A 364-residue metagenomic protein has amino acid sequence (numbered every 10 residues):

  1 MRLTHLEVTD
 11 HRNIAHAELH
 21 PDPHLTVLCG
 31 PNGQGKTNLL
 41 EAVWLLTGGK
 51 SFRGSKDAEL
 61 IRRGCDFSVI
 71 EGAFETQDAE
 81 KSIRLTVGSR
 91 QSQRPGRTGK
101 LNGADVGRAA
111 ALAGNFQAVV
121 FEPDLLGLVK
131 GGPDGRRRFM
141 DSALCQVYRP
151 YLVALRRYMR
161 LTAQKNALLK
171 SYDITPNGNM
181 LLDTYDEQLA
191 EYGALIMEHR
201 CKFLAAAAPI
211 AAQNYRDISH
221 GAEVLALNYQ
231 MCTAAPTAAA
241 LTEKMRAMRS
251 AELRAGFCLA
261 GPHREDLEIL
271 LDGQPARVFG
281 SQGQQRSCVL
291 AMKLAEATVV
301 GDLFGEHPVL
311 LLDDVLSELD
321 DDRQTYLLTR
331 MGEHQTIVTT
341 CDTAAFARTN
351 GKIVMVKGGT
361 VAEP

Functional and structural regions predicted by a protein language model:
M1-P31, L45, T175-V309, E318-D322 (+4 more regions): Conserved NTPase motor "head" modules and their coupling/switch loops across ABC/AAA+ ATPases, GTPases, and GHKL ATPases
K36: Conserved lysine of the Walker
T47-G135, D141-V147, Y151, A208-Q213 (+2 more regions): Nucleotide-state sensing region of NTPase/ATPase domains
G72, Q335-D342: Structural recognition of the conserved hydrophobic beta-strand(s) that form the central parallel beta-sheet of P-loop
G127-V129, D134-D183, E187: Long, charged N-terminal accessory/stalk domains
D313-V315: Walker B catalytic acidic pair
